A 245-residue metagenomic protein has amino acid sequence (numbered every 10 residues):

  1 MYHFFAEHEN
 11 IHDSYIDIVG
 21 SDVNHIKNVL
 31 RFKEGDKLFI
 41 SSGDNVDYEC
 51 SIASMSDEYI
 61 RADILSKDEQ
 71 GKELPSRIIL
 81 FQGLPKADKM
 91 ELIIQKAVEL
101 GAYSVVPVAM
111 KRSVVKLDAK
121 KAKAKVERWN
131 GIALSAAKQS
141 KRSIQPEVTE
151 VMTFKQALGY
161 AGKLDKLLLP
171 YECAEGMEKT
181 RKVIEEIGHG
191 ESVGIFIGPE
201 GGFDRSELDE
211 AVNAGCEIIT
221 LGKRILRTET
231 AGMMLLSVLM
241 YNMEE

Functional and structural regions predicted by a protein language model:
M1-E69: N-terminal positively charged helical leader segments and presequences
E9, K67, A109-R112, K223-R224: Short, ordered loop/turn segments at secondary-structure junctions
G35, A97, A133, A211 (+1 more regions): Residue-level signal for inorganic ion chemistry
L38, E69, E73-F81, I187-E191: Mobile, glycine- and charge-enriched loop segments and immediately flanking short secondary-structure elements within
G71-L168: RNA substrate-binding interface of SAM-dependent RNA methyltransferases
A122-V126, E186, S237-V238: Short, hinge-like loop/turn segments at secondary-structure boundaries
D165-G202, S206-E207, C216-T220: Active-site/ligand-binding-proximal alpha/beta "capping" segment
D204-E245: Structured adenosyl-cofactor binding patch, chiefly the S-adenosyl-L-methionine
